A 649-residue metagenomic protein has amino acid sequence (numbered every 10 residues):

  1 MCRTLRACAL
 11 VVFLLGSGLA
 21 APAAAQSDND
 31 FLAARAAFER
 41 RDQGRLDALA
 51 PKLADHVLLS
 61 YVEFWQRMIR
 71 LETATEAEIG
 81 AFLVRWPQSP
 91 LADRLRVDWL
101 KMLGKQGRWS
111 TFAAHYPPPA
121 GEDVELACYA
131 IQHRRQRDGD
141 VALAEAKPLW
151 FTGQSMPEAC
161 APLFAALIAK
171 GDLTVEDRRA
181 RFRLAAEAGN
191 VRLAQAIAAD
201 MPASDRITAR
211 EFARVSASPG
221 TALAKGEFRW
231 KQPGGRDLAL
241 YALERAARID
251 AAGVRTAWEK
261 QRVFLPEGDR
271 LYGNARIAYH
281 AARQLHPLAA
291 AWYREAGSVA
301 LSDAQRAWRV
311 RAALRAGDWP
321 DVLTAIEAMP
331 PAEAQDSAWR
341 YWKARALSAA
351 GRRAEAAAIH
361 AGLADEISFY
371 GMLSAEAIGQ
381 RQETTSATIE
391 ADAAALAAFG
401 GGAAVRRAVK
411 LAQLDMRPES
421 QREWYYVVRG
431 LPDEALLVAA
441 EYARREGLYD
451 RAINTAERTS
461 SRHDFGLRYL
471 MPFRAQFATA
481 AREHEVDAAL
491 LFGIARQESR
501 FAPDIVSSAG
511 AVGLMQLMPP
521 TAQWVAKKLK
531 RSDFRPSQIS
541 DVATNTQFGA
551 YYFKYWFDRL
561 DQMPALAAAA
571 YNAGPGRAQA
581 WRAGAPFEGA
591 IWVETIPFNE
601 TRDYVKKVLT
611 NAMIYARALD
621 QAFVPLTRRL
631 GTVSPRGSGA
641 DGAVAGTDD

Functional and structural regions predicted by a protein language model:
M1-A9: Bacterial N-terminal signal peptides that target proteins for export
C8-G18: Bacterial N-terminal signal peptides
A24-D30, D42, A54-Y61, T73-A74 (+19 more regions): Generic helix N-cap/helix-start motif at coil->alpha-helix transitions
A36, W65, I69, M102 (+9 more regions): Residue-level signature for tetratricopeptide repeat
R40, I69, T73, M102 (+9 more regions): Structural motif corresponding to the intra-repeat A-B loop/turn of tetratricopeptide repeats
R45-L49, A74-R85, R108-P119, D140-T152 (+12 more regions): Alpha-helical repeat scaffolds
H56, F64, Q261, A291-S298 (+6 more regions): Catalytic glycan-binding domains that act on GlcNAc-containing polysaccharides
Q66-M68, L83-V84, R96-K101, Y272-H286 (+1 more regions): Alpha-helical adaptor scaffolds
